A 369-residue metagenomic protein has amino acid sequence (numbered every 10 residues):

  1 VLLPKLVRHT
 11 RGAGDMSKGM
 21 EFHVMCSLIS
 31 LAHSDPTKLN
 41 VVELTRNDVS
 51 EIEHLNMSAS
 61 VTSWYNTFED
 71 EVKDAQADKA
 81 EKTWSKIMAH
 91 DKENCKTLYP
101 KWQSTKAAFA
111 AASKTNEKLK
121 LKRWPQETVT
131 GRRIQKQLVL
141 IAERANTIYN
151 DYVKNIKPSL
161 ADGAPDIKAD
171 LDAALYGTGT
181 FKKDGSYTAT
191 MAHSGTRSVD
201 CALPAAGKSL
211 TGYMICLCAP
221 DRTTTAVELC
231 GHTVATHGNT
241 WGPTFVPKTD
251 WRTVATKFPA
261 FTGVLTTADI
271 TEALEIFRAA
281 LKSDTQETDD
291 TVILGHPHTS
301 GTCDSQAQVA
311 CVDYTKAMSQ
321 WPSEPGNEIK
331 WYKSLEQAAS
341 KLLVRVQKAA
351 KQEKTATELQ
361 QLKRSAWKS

Functional and structural regions predicted by a protein language model:
V1-S369: Long non-transmembrane domains of secretory-pathway and surface proteins
